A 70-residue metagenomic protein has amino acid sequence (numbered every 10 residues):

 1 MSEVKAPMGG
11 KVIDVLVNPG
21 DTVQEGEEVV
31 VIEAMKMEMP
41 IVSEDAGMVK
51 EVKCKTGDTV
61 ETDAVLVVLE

Functional and structural regions predicted by a protein language model:
M1-K11, E28-E44: Short beta-strand-turn/beta-hairpin segments enriched in glycine/proline and small hydrophobics that form edge-strand
M8, D14-N18, E51-C54: Short histidine-centered loop motifs in beta-beta connectors
Q24-M39, E61-E70: Short hydrophobic beta/alpha edge segments that flank linear recognition/processing sites
D45-A46, E51: Juxtamembrane/interface motifs at transmembrane-helix termini
K53-D63: Short glycine/proline-enriched turn or capping motifs at secondary-structure junctions
